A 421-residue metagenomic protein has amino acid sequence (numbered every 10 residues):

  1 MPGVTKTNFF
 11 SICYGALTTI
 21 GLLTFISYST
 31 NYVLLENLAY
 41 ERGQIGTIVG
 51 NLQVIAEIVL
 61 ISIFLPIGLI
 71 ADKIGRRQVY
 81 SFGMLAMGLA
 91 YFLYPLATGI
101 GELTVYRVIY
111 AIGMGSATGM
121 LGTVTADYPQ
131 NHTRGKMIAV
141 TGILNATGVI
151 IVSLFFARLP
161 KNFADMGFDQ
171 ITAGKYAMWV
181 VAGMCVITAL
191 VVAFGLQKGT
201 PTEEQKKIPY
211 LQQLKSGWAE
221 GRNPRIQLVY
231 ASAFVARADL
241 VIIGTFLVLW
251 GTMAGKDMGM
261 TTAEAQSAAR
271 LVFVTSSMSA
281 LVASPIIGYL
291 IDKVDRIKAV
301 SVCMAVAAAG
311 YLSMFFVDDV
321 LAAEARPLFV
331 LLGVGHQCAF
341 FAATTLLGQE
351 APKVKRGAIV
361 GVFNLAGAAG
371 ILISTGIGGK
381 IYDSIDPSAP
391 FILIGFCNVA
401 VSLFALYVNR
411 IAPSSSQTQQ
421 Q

Functional and structural regions predicted by a protein language model:
M1-F9, K198-A231, Q421: Juxtamembrane intracellular "pre-TM" segments in multi-pass secondary transporters
P2-E36, N223-I243, L247, V330 (+1 more regions): Pair of pore-lining "gating" transmembrane helices in MFS-fold secondary transporters
G50-G68, V274-I286: Central cavity-lining transmembrane alpha-helices of secondary-active solute carriers, predominantly the Major
S62-T98, I291-V294: Conserved MFS/SLC helix-loop-helix module at the cytosolic interface between two early adjacent transmembrane helices
L85-T98, A305-D319: C-terminal ends and interior cores of transmembrane alpha-helices in multi-pass membrane transporters/permeases
S116-Q130, C338-A351: Intracellular juxtamembrane helix-capping segments at the cytosolic ends of symmetry-related transmembrane helices
A139-K161, N364-S374: Glycine-rich segments within core transmembrane alpha-helices of 12-TM secondary carriers
F156, A182-T202, F404-N409: C-terminal membrane-cytosol helix-exit motif in multi-pass small-molecule transporters
